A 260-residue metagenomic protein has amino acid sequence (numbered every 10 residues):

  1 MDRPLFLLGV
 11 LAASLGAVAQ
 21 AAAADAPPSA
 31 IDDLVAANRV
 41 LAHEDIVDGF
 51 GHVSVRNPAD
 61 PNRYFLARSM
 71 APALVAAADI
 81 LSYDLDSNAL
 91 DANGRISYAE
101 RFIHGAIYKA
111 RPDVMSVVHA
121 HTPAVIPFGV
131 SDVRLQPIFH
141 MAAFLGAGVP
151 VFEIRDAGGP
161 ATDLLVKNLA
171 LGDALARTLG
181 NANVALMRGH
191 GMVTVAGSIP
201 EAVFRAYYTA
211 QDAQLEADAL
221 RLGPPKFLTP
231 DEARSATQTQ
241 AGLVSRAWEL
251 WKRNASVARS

Functional and structural regions predicted by a protein language model:
M1-L11: N-terminal secretory signal peptides and thylakoid transit peptides that target proteins across membranes
S14-A19: N-terminal signal peptide c-region/cleavage motif recognized by signal peptidases
A22-S260: Glycine-rich flexible loops
